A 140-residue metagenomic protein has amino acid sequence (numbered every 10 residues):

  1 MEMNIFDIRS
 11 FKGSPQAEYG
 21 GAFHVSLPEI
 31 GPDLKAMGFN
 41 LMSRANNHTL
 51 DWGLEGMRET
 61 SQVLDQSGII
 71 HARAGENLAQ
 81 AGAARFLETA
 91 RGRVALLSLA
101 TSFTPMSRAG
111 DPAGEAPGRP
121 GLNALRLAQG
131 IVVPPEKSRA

Functional and structural regions predicted by a protein language model:
M1-A140: Acidic, metal/ion-coordinating pockets
